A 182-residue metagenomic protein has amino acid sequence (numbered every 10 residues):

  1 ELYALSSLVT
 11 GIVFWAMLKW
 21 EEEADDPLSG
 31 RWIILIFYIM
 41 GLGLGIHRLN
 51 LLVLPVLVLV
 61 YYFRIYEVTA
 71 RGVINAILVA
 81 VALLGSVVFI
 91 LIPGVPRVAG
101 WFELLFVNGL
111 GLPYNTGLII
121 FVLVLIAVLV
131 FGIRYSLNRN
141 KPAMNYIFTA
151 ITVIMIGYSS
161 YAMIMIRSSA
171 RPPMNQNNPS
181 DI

Functional and structural regions predicted by a protein language model:
E1-I12, G30, I46, L52 (+2 more regions): Multi-pass, polyprenyl lipid-linked donor-dependent membrane glycosyltransferases
A4, I12-V13, F37-L42, L54-V58: Residue-level signature of the transmembrane alpha-helical core of multi-pass small-molecule transporters
S6, R31-L35, I39, I74-A80 (+1 more regions): Alpha-helical transmembrane segments of integral membrane proteins
V13-W32, M40, V60-R71: Membrane-interface transmembrane helices that cradle and orient dolichyl/undecaprenyl
E21-E22, V53-T149: Perimembrane helix-loop-helix junctions
I33-I46, G109-G111: Membrane-interface alpha helices of multi-pass inner-membrane proteins
M40-L42, V81-I90, I154-S160: Aromatic-anchored segments of alpha-helical transmembrane domains
N145-I182: Aromatic-rich transmembrane-lumenal/periplasmic boundary elements in polytopic membrane proteins
